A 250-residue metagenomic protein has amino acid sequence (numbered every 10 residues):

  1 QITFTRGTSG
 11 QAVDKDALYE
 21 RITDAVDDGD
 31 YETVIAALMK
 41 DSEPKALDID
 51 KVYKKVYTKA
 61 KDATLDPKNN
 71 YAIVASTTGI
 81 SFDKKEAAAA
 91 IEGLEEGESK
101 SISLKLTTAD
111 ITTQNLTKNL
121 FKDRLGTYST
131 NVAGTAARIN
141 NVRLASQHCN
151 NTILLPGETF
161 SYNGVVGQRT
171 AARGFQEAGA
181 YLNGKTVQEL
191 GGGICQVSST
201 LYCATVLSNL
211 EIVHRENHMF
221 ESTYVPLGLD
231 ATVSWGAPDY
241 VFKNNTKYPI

Functional and structural regions predicted by a protein language model:
Q1-I250: Surface-exposed, secretory/extracytoplasmic low-complexity segments enriched in Ser/Thr/Asn/Gly/Pro
